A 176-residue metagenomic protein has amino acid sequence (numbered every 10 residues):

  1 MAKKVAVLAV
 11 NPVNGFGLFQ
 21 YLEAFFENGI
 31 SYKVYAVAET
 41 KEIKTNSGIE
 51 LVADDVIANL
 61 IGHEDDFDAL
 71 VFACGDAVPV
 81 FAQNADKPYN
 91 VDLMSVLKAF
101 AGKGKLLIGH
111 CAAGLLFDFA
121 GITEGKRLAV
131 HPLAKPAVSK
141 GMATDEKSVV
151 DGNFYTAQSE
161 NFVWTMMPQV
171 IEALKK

Functional and structural regions predicted by a protein language model:
K3-F19, E23-A36, T40, A53-K176: Active-site-adjacent pocket-lining segments in enzyme domains
T45-N46, E50-A53: A cross-family phosphate/adenosyl-ligand binding-site feature
